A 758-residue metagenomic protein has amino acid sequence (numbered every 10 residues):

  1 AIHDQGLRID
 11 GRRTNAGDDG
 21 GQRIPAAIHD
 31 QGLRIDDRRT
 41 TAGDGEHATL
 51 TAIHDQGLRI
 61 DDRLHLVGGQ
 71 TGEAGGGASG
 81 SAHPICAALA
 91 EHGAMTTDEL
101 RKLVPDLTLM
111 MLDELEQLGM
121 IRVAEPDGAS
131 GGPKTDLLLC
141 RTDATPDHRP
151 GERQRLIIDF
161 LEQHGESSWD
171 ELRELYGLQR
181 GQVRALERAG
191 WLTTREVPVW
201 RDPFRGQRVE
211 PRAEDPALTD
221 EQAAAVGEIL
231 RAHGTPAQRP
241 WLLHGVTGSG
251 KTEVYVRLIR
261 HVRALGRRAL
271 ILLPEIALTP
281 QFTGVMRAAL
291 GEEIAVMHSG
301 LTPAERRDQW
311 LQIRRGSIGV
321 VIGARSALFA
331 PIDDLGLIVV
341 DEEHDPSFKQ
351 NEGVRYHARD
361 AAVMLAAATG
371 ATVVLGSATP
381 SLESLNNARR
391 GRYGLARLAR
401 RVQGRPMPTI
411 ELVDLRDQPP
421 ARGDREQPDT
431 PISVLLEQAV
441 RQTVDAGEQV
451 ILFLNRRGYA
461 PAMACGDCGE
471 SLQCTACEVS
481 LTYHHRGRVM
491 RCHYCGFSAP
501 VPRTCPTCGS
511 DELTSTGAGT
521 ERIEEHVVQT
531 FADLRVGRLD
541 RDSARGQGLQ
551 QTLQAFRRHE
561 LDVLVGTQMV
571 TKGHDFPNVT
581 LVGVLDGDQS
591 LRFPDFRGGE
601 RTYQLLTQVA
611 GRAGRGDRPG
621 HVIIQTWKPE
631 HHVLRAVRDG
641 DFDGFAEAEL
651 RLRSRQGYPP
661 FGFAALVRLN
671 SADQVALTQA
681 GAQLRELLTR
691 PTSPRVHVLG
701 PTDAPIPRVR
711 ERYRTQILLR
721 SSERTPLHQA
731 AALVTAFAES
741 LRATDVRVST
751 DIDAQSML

Functional and structural regions predicted by a protein language model:
A1-S377, S384, R389-R405, V444-D445 (+3 more regions): Accessory, non-ATPase domains that flank or precede helicase/AAA+ motor cores in DNA-metabolism machines
A213-G227, P236-T678, E686-R690, P694-V696 (+5 more regions): Inter-lobe coupling/hinge segments of SF2-like helicase ATPases
